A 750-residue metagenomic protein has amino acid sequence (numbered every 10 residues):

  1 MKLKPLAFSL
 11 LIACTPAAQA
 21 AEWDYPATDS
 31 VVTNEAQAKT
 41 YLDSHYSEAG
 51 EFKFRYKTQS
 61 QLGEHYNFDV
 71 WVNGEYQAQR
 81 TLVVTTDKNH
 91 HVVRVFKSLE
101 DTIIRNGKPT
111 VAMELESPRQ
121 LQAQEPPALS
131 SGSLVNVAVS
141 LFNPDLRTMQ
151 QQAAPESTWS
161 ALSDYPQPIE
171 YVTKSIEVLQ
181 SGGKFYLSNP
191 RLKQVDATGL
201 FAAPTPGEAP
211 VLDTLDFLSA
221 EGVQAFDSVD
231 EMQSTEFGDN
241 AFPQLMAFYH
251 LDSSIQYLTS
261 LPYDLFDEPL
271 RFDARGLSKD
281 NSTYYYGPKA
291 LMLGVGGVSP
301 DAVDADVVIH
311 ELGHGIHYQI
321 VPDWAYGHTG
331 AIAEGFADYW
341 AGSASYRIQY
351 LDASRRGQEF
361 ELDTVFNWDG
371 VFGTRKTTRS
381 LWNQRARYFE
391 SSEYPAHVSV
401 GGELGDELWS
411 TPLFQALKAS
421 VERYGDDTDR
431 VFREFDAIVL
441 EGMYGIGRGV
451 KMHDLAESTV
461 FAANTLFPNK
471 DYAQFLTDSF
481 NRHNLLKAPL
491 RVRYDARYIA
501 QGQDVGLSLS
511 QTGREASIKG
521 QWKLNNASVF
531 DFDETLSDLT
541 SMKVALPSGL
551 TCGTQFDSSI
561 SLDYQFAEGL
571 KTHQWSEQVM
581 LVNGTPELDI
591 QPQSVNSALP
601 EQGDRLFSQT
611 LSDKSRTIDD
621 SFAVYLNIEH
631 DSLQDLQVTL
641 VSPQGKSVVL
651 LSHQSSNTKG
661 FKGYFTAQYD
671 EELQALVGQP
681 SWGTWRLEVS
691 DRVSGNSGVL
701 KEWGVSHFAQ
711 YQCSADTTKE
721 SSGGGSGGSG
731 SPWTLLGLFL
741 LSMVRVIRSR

Functional and structural regions predicted by a protein language model:
M1-Q19, L740: Gram-negative bacterial Sec-dependent N-terminal signal peptides
Q19-V308, G315-F336, G342-L509, R514-K519 (+1 more regions): Zymogen propeptides/activation segments of proteases
L486, L550-Q555, E577-G724: Loop and turn regions of beta-sandwich accessory domains that flank beta-strands and are enriched in small/polar
L490-R497, L588-Q593, G728: Disulfide-bonded cysteine-rich modules in secreted/extracellular proteins, activating on the conserved Cys frameworks
I518-W522, L636: Short beta-strand elements bearing conserved aromatic residues within extracellular beta-rich modules
L524-F530, K646: Short, solvent-exposed loop/linker segments at beta-strand-coil boundaries, enriched for Pro/Gly and Ser/Thr
G725-W733: Juxtamembrane/start-of-transmembrane alpha-helix segments at the extracytoplasmic/lumenal side of membrane anchors
P732-S749: A cross-kingdom C-terminal cell-surface attachment/processing module
